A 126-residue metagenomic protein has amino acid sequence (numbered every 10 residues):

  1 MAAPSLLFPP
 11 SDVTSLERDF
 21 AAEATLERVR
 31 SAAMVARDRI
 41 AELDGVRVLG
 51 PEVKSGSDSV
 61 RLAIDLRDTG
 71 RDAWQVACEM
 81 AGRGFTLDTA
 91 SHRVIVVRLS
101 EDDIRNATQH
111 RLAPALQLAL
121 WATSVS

Functional and structural regions predicted by a protein language model:
M1-A2, D12-L16, A73-C78: Conserved core segment of the aminotransferase class I/II
P9-A24, D102-N106: Amphipathic alpha-helix from the class-I
D19-P51: Conserved PLP-dependent catalytic core of the aminotransferase class-I/II
A33-M34, P51-A63: Conserved glycine-rich beta-strand-loop-beta hairpin in the small C-terminal domain of fold type I
L49-G56, L87-S91: Short beta-strand
I64-R71: Short, surface-exposed ligand-recognition loops at beta-strand->loop->(often short) alpha-helix junctions that present
R83, D88-S126: PLP-dependent enzyme catalytic core of the Aspartate aminotransferase-like
